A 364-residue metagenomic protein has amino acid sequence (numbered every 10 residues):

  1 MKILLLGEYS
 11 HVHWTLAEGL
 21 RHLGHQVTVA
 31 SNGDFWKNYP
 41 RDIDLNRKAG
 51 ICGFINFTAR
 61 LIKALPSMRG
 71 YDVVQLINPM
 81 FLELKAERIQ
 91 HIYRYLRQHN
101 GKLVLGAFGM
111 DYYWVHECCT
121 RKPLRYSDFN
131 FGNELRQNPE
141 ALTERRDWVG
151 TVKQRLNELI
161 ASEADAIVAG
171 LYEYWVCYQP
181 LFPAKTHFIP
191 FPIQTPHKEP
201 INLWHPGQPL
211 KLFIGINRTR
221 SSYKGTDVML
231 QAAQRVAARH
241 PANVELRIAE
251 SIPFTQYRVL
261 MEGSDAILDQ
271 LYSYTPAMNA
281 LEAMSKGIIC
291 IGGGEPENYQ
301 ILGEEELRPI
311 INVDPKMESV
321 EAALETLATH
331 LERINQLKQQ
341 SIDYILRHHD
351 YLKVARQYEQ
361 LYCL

Functional and structural regions predicted by a protein language model:
Y39-D42, L105-G150, T219, G303: Acceptor-binding helix/loop patch of EC 2.4 sugar-transfer enzymes, predominantly nucleotide-sugar-dependent
M68-R69, I92-Q98, D128-I167: Membrane-proximal helix-turn-helix segments that form the acceptor-binding/catalytic region of lipid-linked
W114-V115, R145-T186, Q231: A short, active-site helix/loop in glycosyltransferases that binds the activated sugar's phosphate group
H187-K224, L230: Conserved donor-binding/catalytic core segment of Leloir-type glycosyltransferases
E262-T275, I288: Acidic donor-binding loop of glycosyltransferase active sites
I289-P296: Short hydrophobic beta-strand element within catalytic cores of glycosyltransferases and related nucleotide-activated
Y299-L324: Change "using UDP/GDP/dTDP sugars" to "using nucleotide sugars
E332-Y362: A charged, aromatic-enriched C-terminal amphipathic alpha-helix characteristic of glycosyltransferases across folds
